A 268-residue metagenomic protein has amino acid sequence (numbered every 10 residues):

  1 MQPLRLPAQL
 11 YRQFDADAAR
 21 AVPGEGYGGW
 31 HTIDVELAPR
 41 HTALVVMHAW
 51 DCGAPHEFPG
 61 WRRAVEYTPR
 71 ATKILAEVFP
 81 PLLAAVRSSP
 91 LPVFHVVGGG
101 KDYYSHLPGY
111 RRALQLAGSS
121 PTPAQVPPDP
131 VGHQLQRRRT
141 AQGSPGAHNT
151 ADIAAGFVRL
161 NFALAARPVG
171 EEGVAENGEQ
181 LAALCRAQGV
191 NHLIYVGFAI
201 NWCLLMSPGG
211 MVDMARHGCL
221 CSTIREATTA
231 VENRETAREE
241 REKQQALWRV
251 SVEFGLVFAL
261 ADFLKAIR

Functional and structural regions predicted by a protein language model:
M1-L44, A49-W61, R70-T72, P80-P81 (+2 more regions): Active-site-adjacent betaalpha module
